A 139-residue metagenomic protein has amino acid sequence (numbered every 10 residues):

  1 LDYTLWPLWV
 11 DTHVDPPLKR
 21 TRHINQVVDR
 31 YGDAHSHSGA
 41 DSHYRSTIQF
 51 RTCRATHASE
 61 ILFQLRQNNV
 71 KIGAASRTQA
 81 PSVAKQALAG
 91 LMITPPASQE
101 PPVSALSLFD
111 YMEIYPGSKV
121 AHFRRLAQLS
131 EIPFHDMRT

Functional and structural regions predicted by a protein language model:
L1-D2, T139: Acidic di-acidic motifs
D2-P116: Alpha-helical substrate-recognition element adjacent to the catalytic core
V120-T139: Conserved Lys-Pro-Asp/Glu-containing loop-to-beta segment of HAD-superfamily phosphomonoesterases, centered on
